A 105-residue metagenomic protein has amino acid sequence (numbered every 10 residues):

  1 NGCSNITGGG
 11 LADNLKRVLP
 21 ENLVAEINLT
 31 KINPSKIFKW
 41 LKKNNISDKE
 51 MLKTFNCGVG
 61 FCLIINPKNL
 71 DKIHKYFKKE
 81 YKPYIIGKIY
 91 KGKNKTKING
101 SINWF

Functional and structural regions predicted by a protein language model:
N1-F105: Glycine-/charge-enriched secondary-structure boundary and capping motifs
